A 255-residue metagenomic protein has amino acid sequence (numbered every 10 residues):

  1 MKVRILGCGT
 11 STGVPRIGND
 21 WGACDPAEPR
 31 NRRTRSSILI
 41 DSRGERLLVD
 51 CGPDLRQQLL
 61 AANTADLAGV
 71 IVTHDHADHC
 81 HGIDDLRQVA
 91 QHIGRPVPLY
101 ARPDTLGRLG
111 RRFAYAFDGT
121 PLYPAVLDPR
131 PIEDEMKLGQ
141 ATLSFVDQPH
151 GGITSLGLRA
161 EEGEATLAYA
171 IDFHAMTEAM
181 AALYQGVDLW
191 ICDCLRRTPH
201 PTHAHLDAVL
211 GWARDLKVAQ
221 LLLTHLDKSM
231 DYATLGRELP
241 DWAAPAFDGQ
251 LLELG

Functional and structural regions predicted by a protein language model:
M1-A62, D128-A179, D248-G255: Core dinuclear metal-dependent hydrolase active-site scaffold
V3, L109, L221, H225: Residue-level signal for inorganic ion chemistry
C8, D75, D85, L195 (+1 more regions): Flexible loop residues that form catalytic and substrate-binding hotspots at small-molecule/glycan-binding clefts
G9, P103-T105, L226-S229: Residues in the short beta-alpha loop(s) of Rossmann-like NAD(P)-binding domains
R46-A101, D188-L189: Active-site metal-binding motif and surrounding structural segment of the metallo-beta-lactamase
V49, T73, Y169-I171, C192 (+1 more regions): Active-site flanking residues adjacent to catalytic metal/cofactor-binding acidic residues
I93-V97, T105-P129: Active-site neighborhood of divalent metal-dependent phosphoester bond hydrolases
H174-G255: Cap/insert and terminal regions of metallo-dependent hydrolase folds
